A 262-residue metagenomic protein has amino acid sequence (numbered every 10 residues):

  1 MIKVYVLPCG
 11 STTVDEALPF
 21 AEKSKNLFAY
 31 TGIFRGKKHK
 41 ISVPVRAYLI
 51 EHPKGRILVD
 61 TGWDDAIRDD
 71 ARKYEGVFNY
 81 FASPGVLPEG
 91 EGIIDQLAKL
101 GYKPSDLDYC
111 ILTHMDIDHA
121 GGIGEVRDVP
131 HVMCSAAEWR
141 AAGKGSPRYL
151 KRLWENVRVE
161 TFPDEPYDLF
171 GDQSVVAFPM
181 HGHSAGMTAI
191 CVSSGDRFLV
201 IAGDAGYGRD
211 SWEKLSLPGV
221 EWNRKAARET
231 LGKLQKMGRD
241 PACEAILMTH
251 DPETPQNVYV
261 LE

Functional and structural regions predicted by a protein language model:
M1-I94, D106, R197-G203, R239 (+1 more regions): Metallo-beta-lactamase
I2, S24, M133-C134, G143-R148 (+3 more regions): C-terminal/domain-terminus segments
T13, D65-I67, R140, Y207-R209 (+1 more regions): Feature marks short, surface-exposed loop/turn motifs that line or immediately flank catalytic pockets and channel
S83-D106, M133-P179, R224-C243: Metallo-beta-lactamase
L107-D118: Metallo-beta-lactamase
E125-D128: Short, conserved loop/helix-junction motifs that constitute active-site signature segments in enzyme catalytic cores
P130-A136, I201-G203: Short hydrophobic/aromatic-enriched beta-strand-loop microsegments
E165-F170, S174-H181, A185-P255: Metallo-beta-lactamase
